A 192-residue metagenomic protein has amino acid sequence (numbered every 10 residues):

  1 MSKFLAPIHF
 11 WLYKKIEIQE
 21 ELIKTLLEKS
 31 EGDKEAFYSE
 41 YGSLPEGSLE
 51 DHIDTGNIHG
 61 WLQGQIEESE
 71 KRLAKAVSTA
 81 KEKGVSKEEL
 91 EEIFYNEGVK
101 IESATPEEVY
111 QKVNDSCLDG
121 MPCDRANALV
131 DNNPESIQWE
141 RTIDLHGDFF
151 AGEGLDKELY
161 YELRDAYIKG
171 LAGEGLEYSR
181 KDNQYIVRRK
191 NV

Functional and structural regions predicted by a protein language model:
M1-N132: N-terminal accessory segment detector
D115-R125, W139-I143, D165, V192: Charged/polar interaction segments and conserved charged motifs
A128, I137, Y185: A broad, low-specificity signal marking well-ordered, structured residues that form hydrophobic/aromatic
N133-R180: Short, hydrophobic/π-rich interface segment
D182-V192: Beta-rich nucleic-acid/ligand-interaction surfaces
